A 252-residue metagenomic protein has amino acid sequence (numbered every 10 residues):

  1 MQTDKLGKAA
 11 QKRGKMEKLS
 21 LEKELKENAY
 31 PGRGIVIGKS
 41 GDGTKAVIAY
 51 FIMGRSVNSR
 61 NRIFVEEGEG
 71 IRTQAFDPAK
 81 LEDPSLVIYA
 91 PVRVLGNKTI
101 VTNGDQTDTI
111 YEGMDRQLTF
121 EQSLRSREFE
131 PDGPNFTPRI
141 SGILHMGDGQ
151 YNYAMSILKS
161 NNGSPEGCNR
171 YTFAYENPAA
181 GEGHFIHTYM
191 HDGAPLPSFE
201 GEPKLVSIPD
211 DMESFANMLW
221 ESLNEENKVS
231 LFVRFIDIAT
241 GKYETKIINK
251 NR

Functional and structural regions predicted by a protein language model:
L6, A10-R252: Conserved short alpha-helical segments that host acidic/polar catalytic motifs at enzyme active sites
